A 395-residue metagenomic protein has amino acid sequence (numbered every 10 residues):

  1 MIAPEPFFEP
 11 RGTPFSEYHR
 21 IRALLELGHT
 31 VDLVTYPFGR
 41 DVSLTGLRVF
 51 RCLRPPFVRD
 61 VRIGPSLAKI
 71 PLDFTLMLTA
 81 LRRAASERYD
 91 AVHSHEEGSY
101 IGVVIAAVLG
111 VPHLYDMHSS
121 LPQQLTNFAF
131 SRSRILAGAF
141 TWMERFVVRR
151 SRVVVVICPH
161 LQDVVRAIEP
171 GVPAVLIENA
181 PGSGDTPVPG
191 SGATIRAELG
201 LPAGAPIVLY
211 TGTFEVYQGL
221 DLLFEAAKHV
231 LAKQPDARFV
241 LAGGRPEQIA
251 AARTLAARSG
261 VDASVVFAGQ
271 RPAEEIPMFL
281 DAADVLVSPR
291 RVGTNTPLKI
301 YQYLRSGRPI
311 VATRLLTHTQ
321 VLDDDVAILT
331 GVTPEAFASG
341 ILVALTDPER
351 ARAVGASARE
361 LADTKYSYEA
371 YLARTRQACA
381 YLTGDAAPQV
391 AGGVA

Functional and structural regions predicted by a protein language model:
M1-D41, E87, V230, A395: N-terminal subdomain of nucleotide-sugar transferases
H19, L78-A85, Y100, V104-V108 (+2 more regions): Membrane-proximal helix-turn-helix segments that form the acceptor-binding/catalytic region of lipid-linked
R152, M278-N295, R308-P309: Acidic donor-binding loop of glycosyltransferase active sites
H160, A180: Carbohydrate-associated surface elements
T186-L201: A short helix/loop element that forms part of the nucleotide-sugar donor recognition site in Leloir-type
A250-E274: Nucleotide-activated donor-binding/catalytic signature segment of Leloir-type glycosyltransferases, i.e., the conserved
D324-E335, V343-E349: Conserved acidic donor-binding segment of nucleotide-sugar-dependent glycosyltransferases
V343, R350-K365, Q377: A short, well-ordered alpha-helix in the C-terminal region of glycosyltransferases
